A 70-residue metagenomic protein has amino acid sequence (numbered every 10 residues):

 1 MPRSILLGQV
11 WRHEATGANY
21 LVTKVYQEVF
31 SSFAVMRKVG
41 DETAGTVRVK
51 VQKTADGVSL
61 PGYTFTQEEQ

Functional and structural regions predicted by a protein language model:
M1-T16: Short coil-to-beta transition motif at edge beta-strands of beta-rich domains
H13, E28, T54-G57: Short amphipathic alpha-helical "recognition" segments used for binding
A15, K24, R37, Q67-E69: Generic alpha-helical secondary structure signal
L21-R48: Basic/aromatic-rich interaction segments and small domains that mediate binding to polyanionic partners
E42-Q70: Intrinsically disordered, low-complexity, charged/polar segments
